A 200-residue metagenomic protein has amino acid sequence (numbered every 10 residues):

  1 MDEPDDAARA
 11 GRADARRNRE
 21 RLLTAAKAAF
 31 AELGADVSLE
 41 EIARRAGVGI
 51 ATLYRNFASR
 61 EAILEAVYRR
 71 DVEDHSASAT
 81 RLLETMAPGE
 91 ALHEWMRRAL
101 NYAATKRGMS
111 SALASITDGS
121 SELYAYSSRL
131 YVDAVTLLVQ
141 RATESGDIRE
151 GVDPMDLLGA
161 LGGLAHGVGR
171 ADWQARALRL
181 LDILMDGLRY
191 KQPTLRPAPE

Functional and structural regions predicted by a protein language model:
M1-D6, D133, L137-S145, R170-E200: C-terminal peripheral helix-coil segments that are non-catalytic and often amphipathic
M1-R45, A62-E65: Basic, helix-initiating cap at the start of DNA-binding domains
T24, G89-A104, D133, L178-D186: Amphipathic alpha-helical segments that line or abut small-molecule/effector binding pockets and mediate allosteric
G47-F57: Short hydrophobic/aromatic patch on the recognition helix
F57, L64-D71: Alpha-helical DNA-contacting segments of helix-turn-helix folds
A66, E73, A77-T105, S120-L123: Hydrophobic alpha-helical connector segments
E73, G119-M155, G159-R170, A175: Amphipathic alpha-helical packing segments from all-alpha helical-bundle domains
S111-S121, P197-P199: Short linear capping/connector segments at secondary-structure termini
